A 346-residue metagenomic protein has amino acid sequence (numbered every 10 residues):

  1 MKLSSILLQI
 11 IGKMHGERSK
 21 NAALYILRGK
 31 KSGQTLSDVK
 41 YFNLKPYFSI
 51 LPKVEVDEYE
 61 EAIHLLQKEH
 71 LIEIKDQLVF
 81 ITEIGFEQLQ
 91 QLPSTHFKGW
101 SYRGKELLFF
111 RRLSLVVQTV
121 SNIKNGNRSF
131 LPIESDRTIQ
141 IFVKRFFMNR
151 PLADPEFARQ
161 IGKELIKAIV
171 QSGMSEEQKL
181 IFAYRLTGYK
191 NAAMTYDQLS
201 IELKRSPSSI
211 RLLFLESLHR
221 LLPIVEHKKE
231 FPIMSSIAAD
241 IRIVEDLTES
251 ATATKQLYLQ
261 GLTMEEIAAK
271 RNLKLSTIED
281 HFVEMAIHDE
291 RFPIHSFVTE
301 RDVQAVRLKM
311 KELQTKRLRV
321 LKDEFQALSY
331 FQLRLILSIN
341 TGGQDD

Functional and structural regions predicted by a protein language model:
M1-V54, R145-E156: Short, amphipathic alpha-helical interface elements at domain boundaries that mediate macromolecular binding
L8-H15, K179-M194, L247-L262, D302-L313: Short, amphipathic alpha-helical "recognition" segments used to contact nucleic acids or chromatin
A23, Q198-I201, I267-A269, V320-K322: Short alpha-helical "recognition helix" segments of helix-turn-helix
E58-E73, E216-L218, M285, N340: Basic amphipathic alpha-helical segments that dock to polyanions
H64-Q77, P223-E226, R291, T341-D346: A short, conserved structural fragment
E73-R111: Accessory beta->alpha helical hairpin/"wing" motif in late/C-terminal subdomains of nucleic-acid enzymes
H96-G173: Exposed, interaction-prone assembly regions rather than primary DNA-binding/catalytic cores
L221-A239, D289-Q304, Q344-D346: Short Lys/Arg-enriched helix C-cap and helix-to-coil transition segments that create basic nucleic-acid-contact patches
